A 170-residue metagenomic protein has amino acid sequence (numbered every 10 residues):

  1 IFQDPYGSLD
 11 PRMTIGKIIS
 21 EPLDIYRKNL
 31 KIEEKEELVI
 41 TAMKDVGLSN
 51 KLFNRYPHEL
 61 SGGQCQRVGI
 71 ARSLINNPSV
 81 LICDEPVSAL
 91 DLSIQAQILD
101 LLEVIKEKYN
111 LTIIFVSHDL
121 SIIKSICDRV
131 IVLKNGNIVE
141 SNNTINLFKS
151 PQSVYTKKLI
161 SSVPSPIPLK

Functional and structural regions predicted by a protein language model:
E33-K51, I160-S161: Conserved ABC ATPase "signature" region
Y56-L60, Q64: Conserved ABC ATPase signature
I70, I98: Hydrophobic anchor residue at the start of the ABC signature
I75-S79: A short, proline-enriched helix->beta-strand linker immediately N-terminal to the Walker B motif in ABC-type P-loop
I123-S125: A short, surface-exposed alpha-helical micro-motif characterized by mixed small hydrophobic and charged/polar residues
S141-N142, S150: ABC ATPase "signature
